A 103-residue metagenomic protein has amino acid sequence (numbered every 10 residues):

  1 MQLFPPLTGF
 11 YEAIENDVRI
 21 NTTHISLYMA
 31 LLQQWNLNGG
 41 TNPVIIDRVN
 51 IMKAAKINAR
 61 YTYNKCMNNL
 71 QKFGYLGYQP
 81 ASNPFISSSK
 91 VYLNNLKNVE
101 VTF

Functional and structural regions predicted by a protein language model:
M1-N50: Short recognition helix of helix-turn-helix/winged-helix DNA-binding domains
L3, G9-F10, K72, P84 (+1 more regions): Intrinsic disorder/low-structure terminal segments
W35-N94: Winged helix-turn-helix DNA-binding recognition segment
N95-F103: Short, amphipathic alpha-helical interaction segments positioned at domain boundaries
